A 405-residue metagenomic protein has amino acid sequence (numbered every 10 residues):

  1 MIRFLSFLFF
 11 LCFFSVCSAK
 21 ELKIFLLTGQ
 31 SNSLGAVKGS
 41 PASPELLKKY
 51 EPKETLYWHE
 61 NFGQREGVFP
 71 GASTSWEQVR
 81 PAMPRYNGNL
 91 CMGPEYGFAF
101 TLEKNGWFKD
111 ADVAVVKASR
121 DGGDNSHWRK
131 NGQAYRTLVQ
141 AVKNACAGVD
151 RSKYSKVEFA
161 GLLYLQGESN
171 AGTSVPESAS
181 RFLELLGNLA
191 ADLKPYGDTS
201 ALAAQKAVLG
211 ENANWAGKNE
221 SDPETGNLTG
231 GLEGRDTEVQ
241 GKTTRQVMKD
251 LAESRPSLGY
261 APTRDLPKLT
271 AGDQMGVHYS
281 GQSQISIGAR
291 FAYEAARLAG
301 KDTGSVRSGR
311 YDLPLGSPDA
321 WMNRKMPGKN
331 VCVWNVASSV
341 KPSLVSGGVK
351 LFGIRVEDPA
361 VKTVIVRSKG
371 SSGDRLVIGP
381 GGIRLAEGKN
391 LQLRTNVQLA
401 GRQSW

Functional and structural regions predicted by a protein language model:
F4-F13: Sec-dependent N-terminal signal peptides
C12, S155, S200, E253 (+4 more regions): Generic structural signal for beta-strand residues in well-ordered domains
C17-E21, G304-N323: Boundary/junction segments of secreted and surface-exposed precursor proteins
A19-V306: Cell-envelope and extracellular/periplasmic
I24, A114-V116, D312, V331-V333 (+1 more regions): Ordered hydrophobic segments in well-structured contexts
P318-W405: Beta-strand repeat architectures
